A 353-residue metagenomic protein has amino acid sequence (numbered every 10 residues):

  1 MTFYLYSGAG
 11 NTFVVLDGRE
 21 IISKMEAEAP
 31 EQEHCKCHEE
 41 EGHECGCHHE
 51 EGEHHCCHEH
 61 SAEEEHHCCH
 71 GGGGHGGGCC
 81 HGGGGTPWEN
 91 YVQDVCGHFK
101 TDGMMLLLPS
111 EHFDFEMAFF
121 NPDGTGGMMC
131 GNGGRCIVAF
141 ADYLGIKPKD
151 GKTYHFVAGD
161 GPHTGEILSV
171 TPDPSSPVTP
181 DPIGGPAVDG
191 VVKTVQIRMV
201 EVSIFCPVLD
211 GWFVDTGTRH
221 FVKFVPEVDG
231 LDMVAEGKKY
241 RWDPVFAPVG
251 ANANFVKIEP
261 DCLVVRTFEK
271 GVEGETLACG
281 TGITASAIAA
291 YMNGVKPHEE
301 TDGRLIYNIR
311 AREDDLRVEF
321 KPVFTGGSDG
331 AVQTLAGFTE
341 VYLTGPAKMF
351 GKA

Functional and structural regions predicted by a protein language model:
M1-H38, G72-G73, G77-V191, V222-A353: A glycine-rich beta-to-alpha transition motif near the start of alpha/beta enzyme domains, typified by
E31-G83: Histidine-centered metal-binding segments
V192-I197: Intrinsically disordered, low-complexity regions enriched in acidic/Ser/Thr/Pro/Gln residues
V202-V208: Short, charged/polar, Gly/Pro-enriched secondary-structure boundary elements
